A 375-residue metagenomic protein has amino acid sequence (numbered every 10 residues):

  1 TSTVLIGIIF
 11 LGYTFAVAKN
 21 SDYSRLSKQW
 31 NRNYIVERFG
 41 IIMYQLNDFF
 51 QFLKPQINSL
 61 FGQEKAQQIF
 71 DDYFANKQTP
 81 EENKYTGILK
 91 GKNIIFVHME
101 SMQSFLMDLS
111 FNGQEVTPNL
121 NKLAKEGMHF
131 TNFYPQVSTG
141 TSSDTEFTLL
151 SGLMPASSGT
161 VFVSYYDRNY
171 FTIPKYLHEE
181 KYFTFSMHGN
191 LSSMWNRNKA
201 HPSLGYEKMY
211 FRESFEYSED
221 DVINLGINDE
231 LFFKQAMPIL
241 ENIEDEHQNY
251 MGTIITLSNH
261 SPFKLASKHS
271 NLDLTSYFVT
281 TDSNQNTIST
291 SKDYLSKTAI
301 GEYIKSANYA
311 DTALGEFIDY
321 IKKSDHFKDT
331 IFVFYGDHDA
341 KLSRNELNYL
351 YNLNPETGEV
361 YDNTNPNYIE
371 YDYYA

Functional and structural regions predicted by a protein language model:
T1-K92, L109-T117, N121-M128, N132 (+2 more regions): N-terminal secretory/membrane-targeting segments
F74-A375: Solvent-exposed soluble domains appended to multi-pass membrane proteins
